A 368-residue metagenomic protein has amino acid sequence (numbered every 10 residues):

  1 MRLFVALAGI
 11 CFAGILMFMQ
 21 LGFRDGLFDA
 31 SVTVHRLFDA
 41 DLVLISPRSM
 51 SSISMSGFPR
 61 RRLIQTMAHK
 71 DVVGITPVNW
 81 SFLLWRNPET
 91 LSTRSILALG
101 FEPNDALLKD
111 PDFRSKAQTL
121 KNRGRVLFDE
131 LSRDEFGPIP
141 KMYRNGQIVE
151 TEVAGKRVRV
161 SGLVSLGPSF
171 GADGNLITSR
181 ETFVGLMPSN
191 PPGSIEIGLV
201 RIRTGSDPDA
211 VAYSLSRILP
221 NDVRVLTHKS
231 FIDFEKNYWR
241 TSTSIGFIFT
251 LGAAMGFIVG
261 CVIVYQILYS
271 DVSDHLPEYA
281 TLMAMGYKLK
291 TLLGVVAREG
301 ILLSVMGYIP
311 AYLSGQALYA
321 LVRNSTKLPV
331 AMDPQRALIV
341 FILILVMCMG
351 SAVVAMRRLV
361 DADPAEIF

Functional and structural regions predicted by a protein language model:
R2-L27, S242-A280, L302-M306, P310: Hydrophobic alpha-helical transmembrane segments of multi-pass inner-membrane transport and secretion
L3-L7, L313, P334-I342: Hydrophobic alpha-helical transmembrane segments
F12, F23-R60: Membrane-interface junction motifs in transport/secretion proteins
R60-H69, V73-L127, V153-A154, I177-T182: The feature marks short, hydrophobic/small-residue-biased sequence motifs that occur predominantly
L108-K109, E130-L226: Basic-flanked hydrophobic alpha-helices used for secretion and membrane insertion
P208-V262, S270-D274, L282, K290 (+1 more regions): Peri-transmembrane interface segments
G256, Y269, P277-R323, I339 (+2 more regions): Transmembrane alpha-helical interface segments in multi-pass membrane proteins
D333-F368: C-terminal membrane-exit region of the final transmembrane helix in multipass inner-membrane proteins
